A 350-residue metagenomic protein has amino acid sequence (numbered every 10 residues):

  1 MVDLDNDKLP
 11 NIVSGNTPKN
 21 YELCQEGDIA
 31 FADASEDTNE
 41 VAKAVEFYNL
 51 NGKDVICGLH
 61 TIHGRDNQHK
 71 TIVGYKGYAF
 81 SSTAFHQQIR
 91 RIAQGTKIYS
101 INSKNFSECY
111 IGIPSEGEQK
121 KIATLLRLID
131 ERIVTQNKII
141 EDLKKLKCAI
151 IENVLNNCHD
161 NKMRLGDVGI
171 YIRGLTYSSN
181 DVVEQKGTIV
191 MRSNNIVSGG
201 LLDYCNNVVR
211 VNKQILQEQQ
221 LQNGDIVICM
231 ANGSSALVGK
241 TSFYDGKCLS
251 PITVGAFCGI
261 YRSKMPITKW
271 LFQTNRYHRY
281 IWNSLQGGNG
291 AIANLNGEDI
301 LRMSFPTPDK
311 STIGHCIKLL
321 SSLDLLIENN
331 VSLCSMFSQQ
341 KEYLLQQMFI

Functional and structural regions predicted by a protein language model:
M1-A30, G166-N180, N195-I226, F243 (+1 more regions): Sequence-specific dsDNA recognition surfaces
T38-E46, S235-S242: Short, Lys/Arg- and Gly-enriched loop/turn segments at beta-strand edges
D54-I62, T71, H86, R90-G117 (+3 more regions): A short glycine-rich beta-alpha junction/loop motif
E108-E116, N153-L175, R302, T307: Non-catalytic DNA-recognition/assembly elements of restriction-modification systems
I113-R127, I133-T135, K144, D160 (+3 more regions): Short, low-complexity cationic-aromatic patches
L128-E131, T135-R164, S332-I350: Short amphipathic coiled-coil heptad-repeat segments
